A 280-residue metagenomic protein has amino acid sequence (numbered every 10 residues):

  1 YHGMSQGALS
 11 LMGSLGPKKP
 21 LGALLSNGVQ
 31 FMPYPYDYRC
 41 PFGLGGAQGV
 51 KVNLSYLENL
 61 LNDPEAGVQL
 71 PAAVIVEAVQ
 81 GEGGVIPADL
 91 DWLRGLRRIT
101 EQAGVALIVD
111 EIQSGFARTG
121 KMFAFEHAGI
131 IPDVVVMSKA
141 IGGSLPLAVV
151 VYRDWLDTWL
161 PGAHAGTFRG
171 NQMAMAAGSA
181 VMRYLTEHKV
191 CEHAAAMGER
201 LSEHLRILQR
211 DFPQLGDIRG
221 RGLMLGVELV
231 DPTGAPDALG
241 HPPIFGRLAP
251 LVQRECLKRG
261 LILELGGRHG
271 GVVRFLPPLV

Functional and structural regions predicted by a protein language model:
Y1-V280: Conserved N-terminal phosphate-binding loop of PLP-dependent enzymes in the Aspartate aminotransferase
